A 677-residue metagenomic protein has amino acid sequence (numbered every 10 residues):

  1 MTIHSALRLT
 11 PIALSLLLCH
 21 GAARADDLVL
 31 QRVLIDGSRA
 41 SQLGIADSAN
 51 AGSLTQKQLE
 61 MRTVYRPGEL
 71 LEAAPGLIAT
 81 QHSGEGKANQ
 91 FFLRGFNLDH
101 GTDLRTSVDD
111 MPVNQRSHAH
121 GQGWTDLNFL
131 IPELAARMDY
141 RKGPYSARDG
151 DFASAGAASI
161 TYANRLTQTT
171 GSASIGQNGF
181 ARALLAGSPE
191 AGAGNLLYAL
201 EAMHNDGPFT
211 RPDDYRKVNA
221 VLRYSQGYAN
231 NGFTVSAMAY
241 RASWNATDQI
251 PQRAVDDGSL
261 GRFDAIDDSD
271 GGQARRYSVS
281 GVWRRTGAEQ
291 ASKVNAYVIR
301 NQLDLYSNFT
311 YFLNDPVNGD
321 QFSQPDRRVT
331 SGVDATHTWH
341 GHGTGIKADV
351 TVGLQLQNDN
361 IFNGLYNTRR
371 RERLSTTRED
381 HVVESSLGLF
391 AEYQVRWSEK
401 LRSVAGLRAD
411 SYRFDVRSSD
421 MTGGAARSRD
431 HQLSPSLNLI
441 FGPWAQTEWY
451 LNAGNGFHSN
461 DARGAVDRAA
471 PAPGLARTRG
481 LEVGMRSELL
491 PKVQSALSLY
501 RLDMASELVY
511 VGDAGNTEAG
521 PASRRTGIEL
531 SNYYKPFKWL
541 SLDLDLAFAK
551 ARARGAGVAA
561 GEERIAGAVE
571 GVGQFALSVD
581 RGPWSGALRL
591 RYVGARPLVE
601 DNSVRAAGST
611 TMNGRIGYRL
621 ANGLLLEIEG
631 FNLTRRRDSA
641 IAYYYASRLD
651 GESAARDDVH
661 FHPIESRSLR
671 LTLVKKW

Functional and structural regions predicted by a protein language model:
G68, E72-Q115: Extracytoplasmic beta-strand/coil segments of soluble accessory domains associated with Gram-negative outer-membrane
P112-K142, T161, A472: Short acidic/polar hinge/loop motifs at secondary-structure boundaries that mediate gating or recognition
Q168-T170, I175-H204, F209-T247, G271-A291 (+4 more regions): Transmembrane beta-barrel wall of Gram-negative outer-membrane proteins
G232-Y240, G272-S419, I440-G442, L489 (+3 more regions): Face-selective signature of the C-terminal outer-membrane beta-barrel domain
S243-G261, N358-R369, S411-S418, R427 (+7 more regions): Surface-exposed extracellular loop regions of Gram-negative outer-membrane beta-barrel proteins, predominantly
V282-R284, A291-F309, G442-H458, L475-K535 (+1 more regions): Membrane-embedded beta-barrel scaffold of Gram-negative outer-membrane proteins
H337-H340, E399, S411, A496-D503 (+2 more regions): Gram-negative outer-membrane beta-barrel transporters
A595-V599, Y618-W677: C-terminal beta-signal and adjacent terminal beta-strands/loops of Gram-negative outer-membrane beta-barrel proteins
